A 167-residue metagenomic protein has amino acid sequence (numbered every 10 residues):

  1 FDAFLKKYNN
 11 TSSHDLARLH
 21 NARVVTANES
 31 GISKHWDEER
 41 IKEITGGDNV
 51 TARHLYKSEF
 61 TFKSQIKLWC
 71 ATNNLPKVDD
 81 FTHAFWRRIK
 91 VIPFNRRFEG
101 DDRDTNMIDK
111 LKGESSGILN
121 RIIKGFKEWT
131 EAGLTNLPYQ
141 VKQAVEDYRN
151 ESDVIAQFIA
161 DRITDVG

Functional and structural regions predicted by a protein language model:
F1-G167: Feature primarily recognizes SF3-like P-loop helicase cores of small DNA viruses
